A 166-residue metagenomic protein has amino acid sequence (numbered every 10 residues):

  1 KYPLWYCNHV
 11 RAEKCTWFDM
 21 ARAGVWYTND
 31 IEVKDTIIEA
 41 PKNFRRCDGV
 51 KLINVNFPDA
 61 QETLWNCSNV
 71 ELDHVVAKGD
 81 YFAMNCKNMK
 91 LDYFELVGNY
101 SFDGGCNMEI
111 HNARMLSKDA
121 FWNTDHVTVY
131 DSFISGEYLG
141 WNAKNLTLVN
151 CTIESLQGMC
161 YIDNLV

Functional and structural regions predicted by a protein language model:
K1-V166: Long, distal/terminal scaffolding or interaction modules with repetitive or compositionally biased sequence
